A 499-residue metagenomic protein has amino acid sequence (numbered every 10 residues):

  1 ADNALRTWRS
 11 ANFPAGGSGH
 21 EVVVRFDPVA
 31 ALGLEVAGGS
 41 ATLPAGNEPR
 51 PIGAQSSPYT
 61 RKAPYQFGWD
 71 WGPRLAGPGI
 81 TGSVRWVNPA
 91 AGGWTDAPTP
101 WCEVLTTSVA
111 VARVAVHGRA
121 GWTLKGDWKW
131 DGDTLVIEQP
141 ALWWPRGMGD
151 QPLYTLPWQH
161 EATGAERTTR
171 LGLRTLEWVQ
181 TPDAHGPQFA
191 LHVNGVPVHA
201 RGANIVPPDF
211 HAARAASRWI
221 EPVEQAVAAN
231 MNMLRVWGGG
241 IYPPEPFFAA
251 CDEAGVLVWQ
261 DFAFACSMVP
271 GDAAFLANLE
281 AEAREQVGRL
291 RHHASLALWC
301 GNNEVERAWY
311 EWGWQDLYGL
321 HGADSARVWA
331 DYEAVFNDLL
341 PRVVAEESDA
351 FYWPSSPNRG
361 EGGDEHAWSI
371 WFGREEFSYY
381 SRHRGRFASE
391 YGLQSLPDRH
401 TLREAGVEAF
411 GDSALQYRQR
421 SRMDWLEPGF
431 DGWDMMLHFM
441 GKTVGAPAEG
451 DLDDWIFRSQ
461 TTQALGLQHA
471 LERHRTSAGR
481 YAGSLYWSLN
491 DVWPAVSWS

Functional and structural regions predicted by a protein language model:
A1, V22-V23, T60, V87 (+5 more regions): Active-site-adjacent substrate/metal-binding segments within catalytic domains of carbohydrate-active enzymes
A1-A91, R119, M233, I241-E245 (+3 more regions): Accessory beta-strand-rich segments of carbohydrate-active enzymes
D2, L32-G38, P182, A212-A215 (+4 more regions): Short, solvent-exposed loop/turn and secondary-structure capping segments
P14-E21, V29, R113-P182: Extended acidic/polar, glycine-enriched regions that form or flank non-catalytic beta-rich accessory modules
G72-G79, G92, W299, E306 (+3 more regions): Substrate-binding clefts and catalytic carboxylate motifs of secreted carbohydrate-active enzymes
G79-A120, P157, V193: Mature extracytoplasmic enzyme cores
V84, Y154, G195, C251 (+3 more regions): Conserved, mostly hydrophobic/aromatic
E253, V269-R359: Active-site neighborhood of glycoside hydrolase catalytic domains
